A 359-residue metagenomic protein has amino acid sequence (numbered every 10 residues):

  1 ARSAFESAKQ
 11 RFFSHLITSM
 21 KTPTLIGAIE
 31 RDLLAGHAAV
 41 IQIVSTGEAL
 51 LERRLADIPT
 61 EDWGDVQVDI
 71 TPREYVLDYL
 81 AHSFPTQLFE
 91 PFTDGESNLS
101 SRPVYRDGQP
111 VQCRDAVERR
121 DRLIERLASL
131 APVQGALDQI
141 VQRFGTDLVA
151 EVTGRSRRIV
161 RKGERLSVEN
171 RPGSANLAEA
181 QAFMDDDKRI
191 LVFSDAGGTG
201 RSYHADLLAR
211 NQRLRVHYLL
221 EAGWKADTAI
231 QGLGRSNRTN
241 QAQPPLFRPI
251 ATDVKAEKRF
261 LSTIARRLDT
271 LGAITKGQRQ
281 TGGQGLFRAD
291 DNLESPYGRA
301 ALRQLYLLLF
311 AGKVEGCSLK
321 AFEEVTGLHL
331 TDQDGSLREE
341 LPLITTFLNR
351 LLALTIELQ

Functional and structural regions predicted by a protein language model:
A1-F5, K9-Q10, T60-L88, F92 (+2 more regions): Non-catalytic, alpha-helical, charged scaffold/linker segments that couple or flank catalytic or architectural cores
A1-L55, R119-L148, R155: Conserved helicase/translocase motor-coupling segment
A49, A56-D57, W63-Q278, G283-L286: Conserved RecA-like P-loop NTPase helicase motor core
A256-Q359: Long, largely alpha-helical accessory region at the distal end of helicase-like NTP-driven motors
